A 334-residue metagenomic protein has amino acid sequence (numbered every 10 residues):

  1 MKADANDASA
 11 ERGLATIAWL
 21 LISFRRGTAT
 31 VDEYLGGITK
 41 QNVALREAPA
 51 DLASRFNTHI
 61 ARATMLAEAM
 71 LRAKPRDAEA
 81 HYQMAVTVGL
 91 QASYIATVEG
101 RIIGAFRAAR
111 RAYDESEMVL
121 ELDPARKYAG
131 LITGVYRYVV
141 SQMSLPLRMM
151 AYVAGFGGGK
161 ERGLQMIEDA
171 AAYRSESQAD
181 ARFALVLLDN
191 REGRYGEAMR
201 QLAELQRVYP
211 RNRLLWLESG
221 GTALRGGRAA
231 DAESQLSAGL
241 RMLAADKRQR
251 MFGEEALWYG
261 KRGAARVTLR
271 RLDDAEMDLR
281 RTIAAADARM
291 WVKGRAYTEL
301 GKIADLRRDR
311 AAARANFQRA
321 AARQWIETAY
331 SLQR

Functional and structural regions predicted by a protein language model:
K2, D114, E121, A171-A172 (+4 more regions): Amphipathic alpha-helical segments of tetratricopeptide repeats
N6, I17-A78, Y82-R126, G130-R191 (+1 more regions): Short coil/linker segments at helix-helix boundaries
A8-S9, A78-E79, K127-A129, E176-D180 (+4 more regions): Boundary/linker segments of alpha-helical solenoid repeat arrays
G13, L20, Q83, L90 (+8 more regions): "A position-specific structural signal for the A-helix of alpha-solenoid helical repeats
W19, Y113, E117, G155-G159 (+4 more regions): TPR/TPR-like (Sel1-like) alpha-helical repeat modules
S177-R191, G221-D231, S237-M290: Alpha-helical adaptor scaffolds
